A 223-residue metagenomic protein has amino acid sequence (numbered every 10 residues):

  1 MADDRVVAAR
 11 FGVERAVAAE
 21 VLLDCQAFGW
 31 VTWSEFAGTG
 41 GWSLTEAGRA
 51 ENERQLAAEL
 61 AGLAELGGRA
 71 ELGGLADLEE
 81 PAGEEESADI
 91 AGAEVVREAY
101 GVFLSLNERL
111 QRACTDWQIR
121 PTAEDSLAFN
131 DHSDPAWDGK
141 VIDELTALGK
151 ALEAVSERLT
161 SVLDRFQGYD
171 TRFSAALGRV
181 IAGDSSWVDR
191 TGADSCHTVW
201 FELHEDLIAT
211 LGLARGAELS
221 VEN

Functional and structural regions predicted by a protein language model:
M1-R10: Short acidic, hydrophobic short linear motifs in intrinsically disordered regions
F11-A27: Short amphipathic alpha-helical interaction segments
Q26-F36: A short, conserved structural fragment
F36, G40-G41, T45-E46: Acidic/polar, glycine-anchored loop/turn motif associated with catalytic or activation segments that engage anionic
E46-G68, G74-G101: Short, amphipathic alpha-helical interaction segments positioned at domain boundaries
L78, E124-N223: Charged, low-complexity intrinsically disordered regulatory/assembly segments
E84, D116-A128: Long, contiguous binding/interaction regions
E98-R120: Hydrophobic, aromatic-enriched interface-forming segments
